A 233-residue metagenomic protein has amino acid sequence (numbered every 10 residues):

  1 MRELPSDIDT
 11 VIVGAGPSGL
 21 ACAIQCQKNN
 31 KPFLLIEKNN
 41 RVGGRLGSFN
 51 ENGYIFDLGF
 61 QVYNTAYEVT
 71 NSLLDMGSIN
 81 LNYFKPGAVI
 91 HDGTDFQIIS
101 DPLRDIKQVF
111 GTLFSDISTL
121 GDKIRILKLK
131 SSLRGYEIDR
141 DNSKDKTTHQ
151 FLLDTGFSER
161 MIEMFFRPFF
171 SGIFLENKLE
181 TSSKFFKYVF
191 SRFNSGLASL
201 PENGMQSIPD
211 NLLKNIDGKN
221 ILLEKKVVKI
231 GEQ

Functional and structural regions predicted by a protein language model:
P5-L35: N-terminal Rossmann-like FAD-binding beta1-loop-alpha1 element of flavoenzymes
Q27-E51: Glycine-rich FAD pyrophosphate-binding loop
P32, Y54, N80, K219-L222: Conserved beta-strand segments of alpha/beta enzyme cores
R45, S182, M205: Conserved donor sugar-nucleotide recognition element shared by glycan-biosynthetic enzymes
L46-A66, K123-D141: Glycine-rich active-site loop/strand segments that organize a redox cofactor
V62-A66, T70-M76, P209-N220: N-terminal Rossmann-like dinucleotide/flavin-binding domain of flavoprotein oxidoreductases that bind FAD/FMN
N71, D75, N80-L179, S195: Mobile amphipathic helical/loop "lid" adjacent to a hydrophobic cofactor/ligand pocket
F185-Q233: Helical element adjacent to the flavin cofactor pocket in flavoenzyme catalytic cores
